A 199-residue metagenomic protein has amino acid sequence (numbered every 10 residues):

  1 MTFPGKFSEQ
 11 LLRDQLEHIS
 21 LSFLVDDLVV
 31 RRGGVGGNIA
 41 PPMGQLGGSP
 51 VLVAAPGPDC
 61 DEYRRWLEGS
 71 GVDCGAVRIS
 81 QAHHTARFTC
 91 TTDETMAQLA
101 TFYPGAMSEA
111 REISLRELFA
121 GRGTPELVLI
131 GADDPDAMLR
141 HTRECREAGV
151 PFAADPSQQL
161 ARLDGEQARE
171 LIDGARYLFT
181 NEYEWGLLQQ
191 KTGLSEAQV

Functional and structural regions predicted by a protein language model:
M1-K6, L28-R31, V51, R65-H83 (+1 more regions): Ribokinase/PfkB-type carbohydrate-kinase core domain
M1-V51, E62-R65: Glycine-rich phosphate/adenosyl-contacting loop at the front of the ribokinase-like
V35, D59, A137: Conserved alpha-helical elements of sugar-nucleotide-dependent glycosyltransferases
A54-P56: Short beta-strand/turn micro-motifs composed of small residues that flank or help shape donor/cofactor-binding pockets
F88: Conserved beta-strand and immediately adjacent loop positions that scaffold enzyme active sites
